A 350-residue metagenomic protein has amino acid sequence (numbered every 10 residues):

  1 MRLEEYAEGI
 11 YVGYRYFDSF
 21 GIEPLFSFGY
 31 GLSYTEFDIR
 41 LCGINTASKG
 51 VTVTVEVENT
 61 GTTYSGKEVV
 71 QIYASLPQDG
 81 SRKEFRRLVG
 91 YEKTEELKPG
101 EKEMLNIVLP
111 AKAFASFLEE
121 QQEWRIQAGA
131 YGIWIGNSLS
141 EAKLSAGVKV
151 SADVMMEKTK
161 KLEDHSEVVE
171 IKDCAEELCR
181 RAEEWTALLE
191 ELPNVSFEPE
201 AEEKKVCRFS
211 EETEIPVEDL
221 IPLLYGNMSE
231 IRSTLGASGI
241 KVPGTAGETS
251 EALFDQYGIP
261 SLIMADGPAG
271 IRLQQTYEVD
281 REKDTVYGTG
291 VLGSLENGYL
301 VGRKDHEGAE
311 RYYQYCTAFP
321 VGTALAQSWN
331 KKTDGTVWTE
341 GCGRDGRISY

Functional and structural regions predicted by a protein language model:
M1-K67, Y73, A128, G132-G136 (+3 more regions): Secreted, periplasmic, or luminal enzymes acting at the cell surface/secretory milieu
Y64-I72, E84, F117-E120: Short, hydrophobic/aromatic beta-strand segments
S75-S81, S138: Change "in extracellular beta-sheet-rich domains … of secreted and cell-surface proteins" to "in beta-sheet-rich domains
D79-E119: Intrinsically disordered, low-complexity Pro/Gly/Ser/Thr-rich segments with frequent PxxP/GP/PP motifs and embedded
V108-L139: Short, surface-exposed ligand- or partner-binding patches at beta-edge/loop junctions that are enriched in aromatics
K205-E211, E248, G322-T333: Second-shell loop/turn segments in exported
P216, L262, N330: Conserved, mostly hydrophobic/aromatic
A326-Y350: A conserved hydrophobic secondary-structure block that centers on an alpha-helix together with its immediately flanking
